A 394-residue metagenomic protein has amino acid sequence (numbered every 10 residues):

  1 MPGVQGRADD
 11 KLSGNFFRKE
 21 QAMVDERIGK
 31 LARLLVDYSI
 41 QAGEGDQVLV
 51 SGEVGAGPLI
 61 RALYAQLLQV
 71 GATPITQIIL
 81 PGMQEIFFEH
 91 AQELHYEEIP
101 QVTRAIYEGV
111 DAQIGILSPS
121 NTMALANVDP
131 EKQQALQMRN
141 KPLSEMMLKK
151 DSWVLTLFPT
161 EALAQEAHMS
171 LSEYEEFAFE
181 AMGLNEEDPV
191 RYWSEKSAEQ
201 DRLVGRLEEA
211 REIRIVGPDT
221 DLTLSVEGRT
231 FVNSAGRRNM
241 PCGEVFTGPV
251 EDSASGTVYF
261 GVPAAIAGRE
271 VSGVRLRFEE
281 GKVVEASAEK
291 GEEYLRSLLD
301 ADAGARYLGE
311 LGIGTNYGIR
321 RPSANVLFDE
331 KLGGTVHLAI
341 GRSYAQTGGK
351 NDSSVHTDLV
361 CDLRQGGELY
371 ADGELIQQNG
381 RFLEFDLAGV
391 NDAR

Functional and structural regions predicted by a protein language model:
M1-A22: N-terminal amphipathic/basic-hydrophobic helices that include classical n-h-c signal peptides and signal-anchor
F17-S255, E384-A393: Active-site bordering "gate/hinge" segments that shape substrate access to catalytic or cofactor-binding pockets
G55-A56, P119-N121, T160, T220 (+8 more regions): Short, glycine-/Ser/Thr-/acidic-enriched flexible segments
I215, R277, L369: Short aromatic-centered micro-motifs
T247-A286: Oxyanion-binding "anion nests"
E251-D252, A267-E270, R277-F278, D302-R306 (+3 more regions): A structural signal for short secondary-structure junctions
E285-K350: Dual-mode signal for accessory low-complexity, basic/Gly-rich regions
A324-A393: Internal helix-turn-beta structural module
